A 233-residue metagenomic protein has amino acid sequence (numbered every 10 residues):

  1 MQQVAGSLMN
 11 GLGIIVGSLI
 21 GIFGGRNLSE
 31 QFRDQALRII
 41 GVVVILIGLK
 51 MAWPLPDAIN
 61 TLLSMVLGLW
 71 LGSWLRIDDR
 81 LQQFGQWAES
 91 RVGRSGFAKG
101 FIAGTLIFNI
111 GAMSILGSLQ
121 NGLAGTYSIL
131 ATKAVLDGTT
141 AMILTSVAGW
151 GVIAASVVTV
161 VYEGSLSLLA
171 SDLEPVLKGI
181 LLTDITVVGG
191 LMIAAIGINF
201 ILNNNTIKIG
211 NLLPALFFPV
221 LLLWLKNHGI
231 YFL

Functional and structural regions predicted by a protein language model:
Q2-V16, I59-L67, G122-K133, L177-L191 (+1 more regions): Structural signature of hydrophobic alpha-helical transmembrane segments
S18-G21, M65-L75, D137-G138, Y162-L166 (+2 more regions): Alpha-helical transmembrane segments and their membrane-interface exit regions
I20-I39: Membrane-interface helix-loop junction between the first two transmembrane segments
Q31, I198-F217: Interfacial loop-to-transmembrane junctions
R38-I45, L63-W74, L168, G179-I198: Selective transmembrane alpha-helices of multi-pass membrane proteins
N60-K99: Glycine/small-residue-rich loop that forms an oxyanion/phosphate-binding "nest" at active or ligand-binding sites
F97-D172: Helix-loop-helix junctions within the multi-pass membrane cores of secondary transporters/permeases
L221-L233: Juxtamembrane boundary at the C-terminal end of a transmembrane helix
